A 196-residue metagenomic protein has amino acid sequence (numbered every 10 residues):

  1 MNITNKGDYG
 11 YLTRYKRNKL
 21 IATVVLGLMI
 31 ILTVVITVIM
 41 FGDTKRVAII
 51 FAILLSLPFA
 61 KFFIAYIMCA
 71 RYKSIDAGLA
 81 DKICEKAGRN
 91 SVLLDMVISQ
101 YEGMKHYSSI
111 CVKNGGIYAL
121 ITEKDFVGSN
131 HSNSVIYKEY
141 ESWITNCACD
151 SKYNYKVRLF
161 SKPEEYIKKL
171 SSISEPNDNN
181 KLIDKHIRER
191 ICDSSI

Functional and structural regions predicted by a protein language model:
M1-L93, Q100, K138-I196: Surface-exposed interaction regions that form or flank ligand-binding interfaces
L94-D95, K113: A secondary-structure boundary/capping signal
D95-M96, L120-T122: Short His-Asn-centered micro-motif
E102-H106: Short, flexible loop/turn motifs enriched in small residues
Y107-A119: Active-site beta-strand-loop-beta-strand hairpin of nuclease catalytic cores that positions key catalytic residues
G115, T122-K124, E139, N146: Conserved, surface-exposed functional patches that form binding/active-site neighborhoods
I121-H131: Short beta-strand-loop-alpha-helix junction that forms the active-site gateway of nucleic-acid-processing nucleases
S134-V135: Short alpha-helix
